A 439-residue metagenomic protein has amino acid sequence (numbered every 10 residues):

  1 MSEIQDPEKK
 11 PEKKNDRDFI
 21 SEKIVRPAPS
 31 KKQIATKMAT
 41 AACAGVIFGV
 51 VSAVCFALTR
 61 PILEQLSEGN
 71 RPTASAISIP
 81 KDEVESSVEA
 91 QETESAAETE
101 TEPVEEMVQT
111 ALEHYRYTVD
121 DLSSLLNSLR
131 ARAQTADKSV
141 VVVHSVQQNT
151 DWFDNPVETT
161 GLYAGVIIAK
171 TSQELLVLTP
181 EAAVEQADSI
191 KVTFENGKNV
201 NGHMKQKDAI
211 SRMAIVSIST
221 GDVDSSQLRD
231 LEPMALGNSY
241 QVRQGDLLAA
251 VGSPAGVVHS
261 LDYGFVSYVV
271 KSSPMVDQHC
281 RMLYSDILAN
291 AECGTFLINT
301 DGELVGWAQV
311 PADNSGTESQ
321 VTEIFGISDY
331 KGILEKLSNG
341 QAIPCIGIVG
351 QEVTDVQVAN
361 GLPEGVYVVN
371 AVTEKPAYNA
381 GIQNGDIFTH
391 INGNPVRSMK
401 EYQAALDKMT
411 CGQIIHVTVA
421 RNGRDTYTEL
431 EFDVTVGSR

Functional and structural regions predicted by a protein language model:
M1-V140, H144-Q147, W152, D224 (+1 more regions): N-terminal targeting leaders that route proteins to membranes or the secretory/organellar pathways
I62-G69, K170-R212, T220-G221, D230: Catalytic-histidine neighborhood of serine endopeptidases, predominantly the chymotrypsin-like S1/PA family
H114-D120, L247, W307-D355, G437: Interdomain regulatory linker/hinge segments that flank or connect interaction modules in polarity/junction/synaptic
S123-A131, Q147-L176, N199-N201, P233-A235 (+1 more regions): A conserved glycine-rich beta-strand in the N-terminal activation segment of trypsin-fold
W152-T159, K207-S211, D222-S226, Y268-L283 (+5 more regions): Gly/Ser-enriched beta-turn/beta-hairpin loop segments
V157, K336-A405, Q413, T418-R439: PDZ/PDZ-like groove recognition
A187-D188, V251-G264, S273-Y330, L334: Active-site loop architecture of trypsin-fold serine endopeptidases
A235-V258: Short glycine/Trp-rich loop-beta-loop segment that forms part of the substrate-binding cleft
